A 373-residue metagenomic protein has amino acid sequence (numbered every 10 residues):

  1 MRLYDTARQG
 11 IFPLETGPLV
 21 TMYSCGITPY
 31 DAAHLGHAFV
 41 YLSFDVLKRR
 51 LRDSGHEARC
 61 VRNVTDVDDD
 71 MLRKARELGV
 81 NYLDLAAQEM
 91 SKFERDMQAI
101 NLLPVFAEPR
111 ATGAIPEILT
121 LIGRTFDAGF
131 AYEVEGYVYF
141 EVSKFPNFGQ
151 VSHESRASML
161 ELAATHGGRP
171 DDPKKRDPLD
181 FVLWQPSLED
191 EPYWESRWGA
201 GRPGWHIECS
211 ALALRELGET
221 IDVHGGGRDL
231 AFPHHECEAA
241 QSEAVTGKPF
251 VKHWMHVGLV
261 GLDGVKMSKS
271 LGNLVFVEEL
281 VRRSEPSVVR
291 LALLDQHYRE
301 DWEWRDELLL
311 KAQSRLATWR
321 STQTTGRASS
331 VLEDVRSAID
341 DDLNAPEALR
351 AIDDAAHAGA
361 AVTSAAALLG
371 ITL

Functional and structural regions predicted by a protein language model:
M1-Y30, D45, P116-S314, R320-R327: Alpha-helical recognition segments enriched in aromatics with Gly/Pro capping that present substrate-recognition
R8, P13-N101: N-terminal, positively charged nucleic-acid-binding surface of large information/translation enzymes
C60, V105-P109, H224-G226, V362-T363: Short catalytic-loop micro-motif centered on adjacent basic/acidic residues
R95-A131: N-terminal, positively charged, Ser/Thr/Ala/Gly-biased leader segments that form transit/presequence-like amphipathic
N273, A328-L332, A348: N-terminal alpha-helical segment
Q323-G326, L332-R336: Helix-coil-helix junctions within alpha-helical repeat/solenoid scaffolds
S337-L373: Helix-rich, typically C-terminal accessory recognition domains appended to large enzymatic cores
